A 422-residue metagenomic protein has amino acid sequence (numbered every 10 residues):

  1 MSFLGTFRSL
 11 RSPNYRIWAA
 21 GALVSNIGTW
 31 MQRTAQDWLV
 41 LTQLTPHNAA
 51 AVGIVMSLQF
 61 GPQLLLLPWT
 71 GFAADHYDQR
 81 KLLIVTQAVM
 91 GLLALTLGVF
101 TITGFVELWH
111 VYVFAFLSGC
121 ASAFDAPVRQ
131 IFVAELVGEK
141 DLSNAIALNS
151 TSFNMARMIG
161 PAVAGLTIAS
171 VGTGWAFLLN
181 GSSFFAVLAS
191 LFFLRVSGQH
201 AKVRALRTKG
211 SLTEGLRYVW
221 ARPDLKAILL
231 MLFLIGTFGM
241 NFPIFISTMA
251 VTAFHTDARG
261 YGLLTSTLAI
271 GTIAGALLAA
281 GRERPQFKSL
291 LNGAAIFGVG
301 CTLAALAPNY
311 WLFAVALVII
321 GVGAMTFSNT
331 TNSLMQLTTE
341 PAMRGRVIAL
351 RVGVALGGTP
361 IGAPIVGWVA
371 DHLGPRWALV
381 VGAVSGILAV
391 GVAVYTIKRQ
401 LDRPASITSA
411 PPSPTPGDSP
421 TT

Functional and structural regions predicted by a protein language model:
M1-T422: Alpha-helical transmembrane-bundle signature of multi-pass membrane transport and export proteins
